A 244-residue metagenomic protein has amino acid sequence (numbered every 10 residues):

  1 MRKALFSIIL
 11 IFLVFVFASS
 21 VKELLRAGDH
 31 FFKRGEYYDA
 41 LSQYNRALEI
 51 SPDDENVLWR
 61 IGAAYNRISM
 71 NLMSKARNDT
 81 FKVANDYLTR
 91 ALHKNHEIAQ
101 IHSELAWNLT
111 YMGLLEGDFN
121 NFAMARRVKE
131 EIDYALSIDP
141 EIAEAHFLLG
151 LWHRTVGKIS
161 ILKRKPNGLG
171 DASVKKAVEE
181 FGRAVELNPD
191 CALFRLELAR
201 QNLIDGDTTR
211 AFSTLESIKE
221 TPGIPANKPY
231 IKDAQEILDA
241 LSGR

Functional and structural regions predicted by a protein language model:
A4-L13: Sec-dependent N-terminal signal peptides
V16-S69: N-terminal leader/linker segments that initiate helical-solenoid repeat arrays
S19-L24, V156-G157, D190-A192: Generic helix N-cap/helix-start motif at coil->alpha-helix transitions
F31, G35-D39, Q43, A64-E97 (+5 more regions): Short coil/linker segments at helix-helix boundaries
A192-E197, Q201, F212-T214, K219-R244: Terminal, low-structured helical/coil segments at or just beyond the last alpha-helical repeat
